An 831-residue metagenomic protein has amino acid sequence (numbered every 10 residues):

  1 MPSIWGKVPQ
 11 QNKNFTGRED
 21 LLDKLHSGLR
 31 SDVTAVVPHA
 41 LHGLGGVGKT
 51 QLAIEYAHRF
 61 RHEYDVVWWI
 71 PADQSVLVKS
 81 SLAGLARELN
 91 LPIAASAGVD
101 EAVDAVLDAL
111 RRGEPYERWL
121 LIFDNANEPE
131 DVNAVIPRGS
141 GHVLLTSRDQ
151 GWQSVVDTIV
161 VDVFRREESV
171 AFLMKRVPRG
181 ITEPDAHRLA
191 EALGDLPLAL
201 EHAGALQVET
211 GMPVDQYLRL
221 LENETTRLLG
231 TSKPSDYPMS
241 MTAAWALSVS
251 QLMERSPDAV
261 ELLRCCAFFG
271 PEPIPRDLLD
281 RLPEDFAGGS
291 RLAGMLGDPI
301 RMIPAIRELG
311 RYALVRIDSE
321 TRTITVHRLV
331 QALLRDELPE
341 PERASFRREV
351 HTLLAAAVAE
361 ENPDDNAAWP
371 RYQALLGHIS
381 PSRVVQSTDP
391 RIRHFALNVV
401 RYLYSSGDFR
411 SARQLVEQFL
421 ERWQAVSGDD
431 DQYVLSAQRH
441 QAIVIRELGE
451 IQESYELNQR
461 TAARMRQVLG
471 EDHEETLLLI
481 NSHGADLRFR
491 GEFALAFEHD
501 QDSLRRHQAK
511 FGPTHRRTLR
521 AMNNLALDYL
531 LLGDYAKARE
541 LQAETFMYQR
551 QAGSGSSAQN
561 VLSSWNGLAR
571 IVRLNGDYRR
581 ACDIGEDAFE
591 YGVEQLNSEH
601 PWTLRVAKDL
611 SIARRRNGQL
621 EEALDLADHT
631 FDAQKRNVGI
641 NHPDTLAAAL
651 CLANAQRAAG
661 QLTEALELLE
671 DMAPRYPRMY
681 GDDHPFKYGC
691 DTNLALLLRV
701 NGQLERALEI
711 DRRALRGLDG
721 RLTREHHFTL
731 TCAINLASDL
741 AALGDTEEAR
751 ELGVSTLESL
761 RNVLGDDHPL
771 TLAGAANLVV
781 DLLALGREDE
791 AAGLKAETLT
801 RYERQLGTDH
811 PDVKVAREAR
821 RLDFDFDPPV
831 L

Functional and structural regions predicted by a protein language model:
M1-A425, D429-H440, I445-Q467, R490-R505 (+12 more regions): Aliphatic-rich helical/repeat scaffold segments used for oligomerization and domain docking
Q386, A425-D430, Q467-D472, R505 (+8 more regions): Short coil/turn linkers that connect adjacent helices within long alpha-helical scaffolds, especially alpha-solenoid
L397-Y404, Q432-E447, E474-F489, R516-L531 (+7 more regions): Conserved alpha-helical positions within TPR/SEL1-like repeat arrays
R460, R464-Q467, E471-S482: Eukaryotic intrinsically disordered, low-complexity regions
V593, L604, R615, A627-A776: Eukaryotic tandem repeat interaction scaffolds
D766-P769, A776-N777, A784, E788-L831: C-terminal non-catalytic interaction modules
